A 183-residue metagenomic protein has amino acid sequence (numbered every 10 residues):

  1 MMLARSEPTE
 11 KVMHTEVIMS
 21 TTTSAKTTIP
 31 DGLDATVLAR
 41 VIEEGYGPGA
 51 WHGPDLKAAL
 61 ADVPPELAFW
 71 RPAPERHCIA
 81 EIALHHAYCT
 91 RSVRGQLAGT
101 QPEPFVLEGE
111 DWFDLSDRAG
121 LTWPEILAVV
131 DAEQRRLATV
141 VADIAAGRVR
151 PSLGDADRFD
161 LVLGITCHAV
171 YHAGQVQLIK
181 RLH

Functional and structural regions predicted by a protein language model:
M1-I18, S24: N-terminal amphipathic/basic-hydrophobic helices that include classical n-h-c signal peptides and signal-anchor
M2, D55, P64-P65, V141 (+1 more regions): Alpha-helix initiation/capping motif
S20-G53, K57-L60, P65-D111, P151-H183: Short, contiguous alpha-helical
F113-R150, D160-I165: Acidic/histidine-rich alpha-helical segments that form the ligand environment of transition-metal centers
